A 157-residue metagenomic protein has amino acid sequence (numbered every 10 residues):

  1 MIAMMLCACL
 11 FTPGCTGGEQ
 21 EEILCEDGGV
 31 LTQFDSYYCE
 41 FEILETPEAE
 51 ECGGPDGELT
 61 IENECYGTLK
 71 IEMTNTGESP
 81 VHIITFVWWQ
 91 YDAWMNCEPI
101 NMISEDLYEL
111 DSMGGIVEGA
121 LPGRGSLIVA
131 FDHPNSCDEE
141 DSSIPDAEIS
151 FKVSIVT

Functional and structural regions predicted by a protein language model:
M1-L24: Secretory targeting signatures
G28, D35, T76-G114: Surface-exposed beta-strand/loop patches in noncatalytic accessory domains and peripheral targeting/linker segments
L31-K70: Non-catalytic, beta-strand-enriched accessory regions in extracellular/secretory proteins and membrane protein
D56-I61, D111-G119: Exposed aromatic-hydrophobic patches
G67-I71, E118-S142: Noncatalytic modules at the cell exterior or secretory-pathway interfaces, chiefly beta-strand-rich lectin/adhesion
G77-I84, N135-V156: Edge beta-strands of jelly-roll/beta-sandwich modules across compartments, strongly enriched in secreted/luminal
Y108-V117, I144-I149: Acidic, glycine-rich flexible loop segments
